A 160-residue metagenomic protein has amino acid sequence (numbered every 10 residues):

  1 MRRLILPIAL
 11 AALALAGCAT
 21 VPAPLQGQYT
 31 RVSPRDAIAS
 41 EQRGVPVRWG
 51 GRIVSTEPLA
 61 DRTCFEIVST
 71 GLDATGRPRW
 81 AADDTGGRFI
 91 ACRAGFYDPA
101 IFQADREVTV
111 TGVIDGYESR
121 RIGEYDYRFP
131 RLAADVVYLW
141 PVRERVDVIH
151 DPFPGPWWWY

Functional and structural regions predicted by a protein language model:
M1-C18: Sec-dependent bacterial lipoprotein signal peptides
C18-Y160: OB-fold and OB-like single-stranded nucleic-acid-recognition modules and their adjacent interaction interfaces
